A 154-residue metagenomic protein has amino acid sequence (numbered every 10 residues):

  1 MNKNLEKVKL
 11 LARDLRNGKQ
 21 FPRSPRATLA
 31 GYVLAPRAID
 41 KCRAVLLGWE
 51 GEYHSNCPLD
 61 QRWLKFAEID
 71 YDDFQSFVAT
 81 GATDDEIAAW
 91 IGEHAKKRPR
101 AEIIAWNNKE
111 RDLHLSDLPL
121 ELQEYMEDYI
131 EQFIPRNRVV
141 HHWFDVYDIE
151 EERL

Functional and structural regions predicted by a protein language model:
N2-G51, D112-L154: Polar/charged low-complexity regulatory segments
L11, Y53, L64, T80 (+2 more regions): Alpha-helical interaction segments
G31-L34, D70, E102: Alpha-helical structural motif
W49-I91: Amphipathic alpha-helical packing elements
Q61, Y71-T80, I104-N107, F144-E152: Short alpha-helical interface patches
F74, V78-E131: Amphipathic protein-protein interaction modules
